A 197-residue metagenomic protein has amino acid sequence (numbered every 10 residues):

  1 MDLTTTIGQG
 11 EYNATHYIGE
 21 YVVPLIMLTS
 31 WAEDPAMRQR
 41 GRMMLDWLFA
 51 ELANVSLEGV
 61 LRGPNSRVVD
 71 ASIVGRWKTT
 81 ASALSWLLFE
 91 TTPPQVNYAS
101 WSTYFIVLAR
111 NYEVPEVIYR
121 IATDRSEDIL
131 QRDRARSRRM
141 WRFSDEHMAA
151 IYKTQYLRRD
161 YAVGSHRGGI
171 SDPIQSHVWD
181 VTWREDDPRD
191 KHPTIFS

Functional and structural regions predicted by a protein language model:
M1, T91-S197: Ser/Thr/Asn(+Pro)-rich, low-complexity disordered segments
M1-A32: Aromatic-lined, polymer-binding surfaces characteristic of secreted/periplasmic polysaccharide-degrading enzymes
M1-G8, M43-V60, I73, I106-E113 (+2 more regions): Long, well-ordered core segments of solenoidal/helical folds
H16-P24, L61-L88: Carbohydrate-binding/catalytic loop surfaces
Y21-V69: Contiguous mid-protein beta-loop-alpha structural module that forms a pocket-lining wall or clamp of enzyme active
P24, L52-V55, I73, W77 (+2 more regions): A short acidic (Asp/Glu
A36, T79-A83, S100-T103, V117: Exposed alpha-helical structural elements
E51, V55, L84-Q95, F105-I106: Short secondary-structure transition/capping segments
